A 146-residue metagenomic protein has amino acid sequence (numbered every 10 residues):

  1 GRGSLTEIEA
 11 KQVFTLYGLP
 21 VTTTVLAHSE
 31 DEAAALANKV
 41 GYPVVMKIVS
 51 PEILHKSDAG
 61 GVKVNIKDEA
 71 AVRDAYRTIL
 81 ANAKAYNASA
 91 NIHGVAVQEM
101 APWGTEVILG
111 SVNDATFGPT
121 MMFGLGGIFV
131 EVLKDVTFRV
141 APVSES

Functional and structural regions predicted by a protein language model:
G1-S146: ATP-dependent carboxylate/acyl-activation modules
